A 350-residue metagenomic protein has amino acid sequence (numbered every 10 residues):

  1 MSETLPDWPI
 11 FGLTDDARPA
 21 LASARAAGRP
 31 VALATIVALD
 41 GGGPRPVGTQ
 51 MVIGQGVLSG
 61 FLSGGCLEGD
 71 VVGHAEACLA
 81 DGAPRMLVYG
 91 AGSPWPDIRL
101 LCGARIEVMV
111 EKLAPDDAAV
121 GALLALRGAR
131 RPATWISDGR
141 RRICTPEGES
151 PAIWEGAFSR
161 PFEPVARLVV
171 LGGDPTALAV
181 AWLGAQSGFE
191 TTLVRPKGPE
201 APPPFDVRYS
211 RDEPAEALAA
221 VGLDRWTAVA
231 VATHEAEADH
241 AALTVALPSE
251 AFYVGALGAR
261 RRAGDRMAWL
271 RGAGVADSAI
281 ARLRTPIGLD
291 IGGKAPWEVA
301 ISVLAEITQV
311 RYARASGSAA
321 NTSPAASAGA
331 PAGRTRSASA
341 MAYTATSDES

Functional and structural regions predicted by a protein language model:
M1-S210, D224-T227, R262, A268 (+1 more regions): Segments forming oxygen-rich coordination pockets for charged ligands
V72, D239, A263-R266, I280 (+1 more regions): A general structural signal for well-ordered alpha-helical segments in protein cores
L193, E250-L257, A276-L283: Short hydrophobic/aromatic-enriched beta-strand-loop microsegments
A215-R225: Short amphipathic alpha-helix with an adjacent loop that forms part of the alpha/beta core around
L218, S249, A305: Internal alpha/beta domain cores that form substrate/cofactor-binding pockets in large enzymes and binding proteins
L218-A219, H240, T244: Amphipathic, non-transmembrane alpha-helical secondary structure
A228, T233-H234, T244-L270: ADP-ribose/adenylate-binding Rossmann-like module
A259, S278-T308: Active-site capping/gating segments
